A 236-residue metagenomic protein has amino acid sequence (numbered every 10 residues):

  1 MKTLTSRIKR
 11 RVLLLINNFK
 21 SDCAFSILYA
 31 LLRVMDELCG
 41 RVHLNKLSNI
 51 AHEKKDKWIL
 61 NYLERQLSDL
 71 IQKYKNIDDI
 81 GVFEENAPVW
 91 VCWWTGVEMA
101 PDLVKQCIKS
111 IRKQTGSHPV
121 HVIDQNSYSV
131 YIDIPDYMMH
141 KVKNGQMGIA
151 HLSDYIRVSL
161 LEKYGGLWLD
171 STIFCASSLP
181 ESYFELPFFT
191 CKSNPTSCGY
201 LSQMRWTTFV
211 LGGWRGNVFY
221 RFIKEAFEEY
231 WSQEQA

Functional and structural regions predicted by a protein language model:
M1-S153, S171-A236: Glycosyltransferase-associated regions of secretory-pathway enzymes, highlighting luminal stem/catalytic domains
Y155-Y164: Small-residue hinge/turn detector
Y164, L169-D170: Active-site acidic Asp-centered loop
